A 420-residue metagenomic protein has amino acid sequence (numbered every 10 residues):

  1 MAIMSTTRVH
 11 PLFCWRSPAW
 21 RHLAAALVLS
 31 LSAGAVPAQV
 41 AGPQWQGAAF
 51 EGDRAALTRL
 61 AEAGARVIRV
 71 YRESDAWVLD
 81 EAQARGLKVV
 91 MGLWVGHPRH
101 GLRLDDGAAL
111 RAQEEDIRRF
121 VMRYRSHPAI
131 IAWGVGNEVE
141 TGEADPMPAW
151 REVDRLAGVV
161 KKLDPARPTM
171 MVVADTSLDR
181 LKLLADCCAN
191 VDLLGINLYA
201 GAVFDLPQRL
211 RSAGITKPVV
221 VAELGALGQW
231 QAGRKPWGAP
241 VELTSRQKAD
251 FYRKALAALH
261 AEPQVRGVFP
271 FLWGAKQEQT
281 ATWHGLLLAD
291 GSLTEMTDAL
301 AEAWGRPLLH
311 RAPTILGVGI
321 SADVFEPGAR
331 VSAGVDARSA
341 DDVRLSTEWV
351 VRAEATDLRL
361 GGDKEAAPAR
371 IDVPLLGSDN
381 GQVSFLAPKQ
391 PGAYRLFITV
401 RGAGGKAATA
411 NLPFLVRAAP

Functional and structural regions predicted by a protein language model:
M1-P18: N-terminal secretory signal peptides that target proteins for export/translocation
W20-A26: Sec-dependent signal peptide recognition, specifically the positively charged N-region followed immediately by
S32-A35: N-terminal signal peptide c-region/cleavage motif recognized by signal peptidases
V40-V191, F204, E365-I371: Active-site mouth of glycoside hydrolases
L156-K254, G285: Extracellular glycoside hydrolase catalytic/binding regions
R253-A257, S378-K389: Signal that preferentially marks extracellular ectodomain short beta-strand elements of beta-sandwich modules
F271-D336, S346-V350, R359-P374, Q382 (+3 more regions): Aromatic-rich peripheral "rim/lid" segments of glycoside hydrolase catalytic domains that contact and position glycan
A340-R344: Short proline/glycine-enriched turn/loop motifs at strand-loop junctions of beta-rich domains
